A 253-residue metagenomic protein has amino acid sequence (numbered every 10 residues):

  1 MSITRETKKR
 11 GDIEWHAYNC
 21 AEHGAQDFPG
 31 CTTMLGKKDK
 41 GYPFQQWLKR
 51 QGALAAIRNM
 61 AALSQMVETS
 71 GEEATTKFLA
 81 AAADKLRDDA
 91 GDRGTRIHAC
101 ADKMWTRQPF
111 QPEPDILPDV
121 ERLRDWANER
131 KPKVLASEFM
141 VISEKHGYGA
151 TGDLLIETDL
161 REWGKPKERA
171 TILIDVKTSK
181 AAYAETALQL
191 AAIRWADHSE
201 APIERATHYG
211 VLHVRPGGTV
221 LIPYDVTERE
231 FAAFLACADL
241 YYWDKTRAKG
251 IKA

Functional and structural regions predicted by a protein language model:
M1-G149: Metal-dependent nuclease catalytic cores that hydrolyze phosphodiester bonds in DNA/RNA, characterized by
E113, V141-D239, D244-A253: Nucleic-acid nuclease catalytic cores
